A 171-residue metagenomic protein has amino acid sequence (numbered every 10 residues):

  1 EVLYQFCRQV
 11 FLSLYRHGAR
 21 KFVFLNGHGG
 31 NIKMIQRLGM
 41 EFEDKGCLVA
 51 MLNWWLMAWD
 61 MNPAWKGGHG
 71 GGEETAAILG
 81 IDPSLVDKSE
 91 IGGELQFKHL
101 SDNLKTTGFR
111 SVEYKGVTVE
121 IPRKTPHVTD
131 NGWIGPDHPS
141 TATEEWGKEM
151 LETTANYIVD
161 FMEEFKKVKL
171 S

Functional and structural regions predicted by a protein language model:
E1-K21, G29-S171: Extended, histidine- and acidic-residue-enriched regions that form the cofactor-binding/catalytic faces
